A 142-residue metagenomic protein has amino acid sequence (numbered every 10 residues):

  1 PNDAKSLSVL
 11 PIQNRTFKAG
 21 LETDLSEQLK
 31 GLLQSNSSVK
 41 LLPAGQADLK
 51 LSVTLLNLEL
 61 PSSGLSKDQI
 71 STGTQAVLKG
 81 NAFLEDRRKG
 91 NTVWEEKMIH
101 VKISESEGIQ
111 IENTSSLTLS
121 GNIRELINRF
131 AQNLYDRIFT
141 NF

Functional and structural regions predicted by a protein language model:
P1-G31, S35-Q46, R88, I127 (+1 more regions): A structural "domain/chain start" motif
P11-K18, N113-I123: Second-shell loop/turn segments in exported
N36-V39, Q46, K50-G121, Q132: Surface-exposed short loop/turn segments
